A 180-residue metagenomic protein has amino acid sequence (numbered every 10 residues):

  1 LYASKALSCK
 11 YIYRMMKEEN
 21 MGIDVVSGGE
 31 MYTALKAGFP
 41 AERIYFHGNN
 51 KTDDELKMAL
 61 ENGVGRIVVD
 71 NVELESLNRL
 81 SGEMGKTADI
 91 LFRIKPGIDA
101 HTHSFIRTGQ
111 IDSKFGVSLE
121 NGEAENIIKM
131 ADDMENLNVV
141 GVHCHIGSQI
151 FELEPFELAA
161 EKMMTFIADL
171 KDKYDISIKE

Functional and structural regions predicted by a protein language model:
L1-S177: Active-site-proximal beta-alpha core segment in soluble small-molecule metabolic enzymes
E180: Short, surface-exposed loop/turn segments at secondary-structure boundaries that line and modulate
